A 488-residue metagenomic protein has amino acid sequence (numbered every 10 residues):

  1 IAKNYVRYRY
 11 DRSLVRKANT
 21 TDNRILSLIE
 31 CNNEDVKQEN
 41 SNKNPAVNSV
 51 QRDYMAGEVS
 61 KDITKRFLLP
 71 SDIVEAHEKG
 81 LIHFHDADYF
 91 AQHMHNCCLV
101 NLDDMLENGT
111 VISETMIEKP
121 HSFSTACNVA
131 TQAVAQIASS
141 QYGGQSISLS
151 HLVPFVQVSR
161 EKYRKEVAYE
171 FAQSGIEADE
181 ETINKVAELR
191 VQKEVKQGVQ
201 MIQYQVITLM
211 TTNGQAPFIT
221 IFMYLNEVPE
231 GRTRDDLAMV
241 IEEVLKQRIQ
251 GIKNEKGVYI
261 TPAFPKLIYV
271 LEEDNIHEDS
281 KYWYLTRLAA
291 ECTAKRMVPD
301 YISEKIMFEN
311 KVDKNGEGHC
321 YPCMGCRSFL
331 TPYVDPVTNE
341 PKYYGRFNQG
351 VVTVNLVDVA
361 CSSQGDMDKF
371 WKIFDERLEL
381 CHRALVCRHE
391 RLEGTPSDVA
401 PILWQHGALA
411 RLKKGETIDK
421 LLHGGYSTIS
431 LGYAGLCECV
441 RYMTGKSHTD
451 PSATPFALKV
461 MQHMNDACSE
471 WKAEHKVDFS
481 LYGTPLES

Functional and structural regions predicted by a protein language model:
I1-L28: Charged, amphipathic alpha-helical regulatory modules used for macromolecular assembly or allosteric control
D22-G425, Y442, K446, D450-S488: Conserved catalytic cores of very large enzyme subunits
I429-Y442, Q462: Contiguous, well-ordered alpha-helical segments that form the cores/surfaces of helical PPI scaffolds
